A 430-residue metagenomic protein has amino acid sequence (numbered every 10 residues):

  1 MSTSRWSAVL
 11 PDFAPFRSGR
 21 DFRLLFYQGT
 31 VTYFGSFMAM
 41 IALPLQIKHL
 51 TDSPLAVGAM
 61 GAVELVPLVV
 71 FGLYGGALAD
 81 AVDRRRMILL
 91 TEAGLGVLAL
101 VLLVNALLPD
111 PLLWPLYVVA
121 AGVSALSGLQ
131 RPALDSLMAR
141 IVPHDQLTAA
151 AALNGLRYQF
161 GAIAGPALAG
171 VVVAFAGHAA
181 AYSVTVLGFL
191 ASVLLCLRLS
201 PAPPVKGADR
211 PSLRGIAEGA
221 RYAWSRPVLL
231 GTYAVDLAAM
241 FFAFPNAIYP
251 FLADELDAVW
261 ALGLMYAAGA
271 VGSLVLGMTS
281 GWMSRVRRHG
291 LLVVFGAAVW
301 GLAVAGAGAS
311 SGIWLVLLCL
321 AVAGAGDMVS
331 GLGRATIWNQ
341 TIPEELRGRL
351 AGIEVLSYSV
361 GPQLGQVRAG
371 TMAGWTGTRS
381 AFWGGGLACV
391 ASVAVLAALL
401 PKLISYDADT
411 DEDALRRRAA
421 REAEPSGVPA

Functional and structural regions predicted by a protein language model:
M1-A430: Alpha-helical transmembrane-bundle signature of multi-pass membrane transport and export proteins
